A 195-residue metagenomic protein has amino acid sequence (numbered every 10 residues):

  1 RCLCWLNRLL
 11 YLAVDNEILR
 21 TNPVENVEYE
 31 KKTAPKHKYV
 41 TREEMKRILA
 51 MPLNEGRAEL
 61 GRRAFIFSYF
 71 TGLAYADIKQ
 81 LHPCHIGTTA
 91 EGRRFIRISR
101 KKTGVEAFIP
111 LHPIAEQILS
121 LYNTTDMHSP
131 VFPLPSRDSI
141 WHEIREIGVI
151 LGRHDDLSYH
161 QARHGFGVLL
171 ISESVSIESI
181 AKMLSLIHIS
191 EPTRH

Functional and structural regions predicted by a protein language model:
R1, L60-R62, L134-D138, H154-S174: Short basic/aromatic active-site micro-motif
R1-L12, V27, L111: Non-catalytic DNA-binding core/recognition domains of DNA-processing enzymes
C2, D15, L19-Y75, K79 (+1 more regions): Basic, Lys/Arg- and aromatic-enriched nucleic-acid-binding interface segment
N7, L60, A74, A107 (+3 more regions): Short, cationic motifs built from Arg/Lys/His that form the positively charged side of catalytic pockets
D15, I66, F70, A76-D77 (+3 more regions): C-terminal catalytic core of tyrosine-transesterase DNA break-rejoin enzymes
E30-P35, M51-P52, G56, A76 (+2 more regions): Basic, Lys/Arg-rich DNA-contacting stretches centered on the C-terminal catalytic core of tyrosine recombinase systems
H112-H154: Active-site/catalytic core of tyrosine-dependent DNA strand-transfer enzymes
I187-H195: Conserved small/polar residues in nucleotide/adenosyl-binding loops
